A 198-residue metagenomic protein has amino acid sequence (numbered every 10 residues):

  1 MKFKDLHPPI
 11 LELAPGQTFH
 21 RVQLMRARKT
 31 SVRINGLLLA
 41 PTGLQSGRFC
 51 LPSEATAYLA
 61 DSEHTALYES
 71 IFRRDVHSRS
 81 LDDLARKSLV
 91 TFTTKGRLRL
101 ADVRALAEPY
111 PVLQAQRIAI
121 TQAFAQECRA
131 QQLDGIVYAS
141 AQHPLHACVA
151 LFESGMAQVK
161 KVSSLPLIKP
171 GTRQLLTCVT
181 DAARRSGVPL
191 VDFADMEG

Functional and structural regions predicted by a protein language model:
M1-C50, R74-G198: Active-site and NAD+-binding cores of ADP-ribose-processing enzymes
V22-M25, A60, A66: GIY-YIG nuclease signature motif recognition
S53-A60: A short, exposed loop/beta-hairpin motif centered on an aromatic-Gly-Thr core
E63-H77: Short active-site loop/helix that positions an aromatic residue
